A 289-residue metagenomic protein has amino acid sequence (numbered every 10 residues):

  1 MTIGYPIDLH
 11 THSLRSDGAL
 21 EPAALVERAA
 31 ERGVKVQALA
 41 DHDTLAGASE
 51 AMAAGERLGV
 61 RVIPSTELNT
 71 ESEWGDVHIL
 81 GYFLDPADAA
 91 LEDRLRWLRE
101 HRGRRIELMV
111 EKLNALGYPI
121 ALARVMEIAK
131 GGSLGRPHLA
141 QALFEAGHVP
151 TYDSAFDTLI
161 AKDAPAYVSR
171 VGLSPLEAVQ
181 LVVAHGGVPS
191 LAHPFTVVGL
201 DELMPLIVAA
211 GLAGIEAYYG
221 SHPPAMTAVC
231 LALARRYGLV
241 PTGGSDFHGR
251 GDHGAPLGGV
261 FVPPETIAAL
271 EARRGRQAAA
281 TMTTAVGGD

Functional and structural regions predicted by a protein language model:
M1-G75, T158-A161, L173, V179-D252: An N-terminally biased module of ancient metal coordination in phosphate/nucleic-acid-related enzymes
G4, A54-P205, F261, T266-G288: Extended substrate/RNA-proximal surfaces in nucleic-acid metabolism proteins
P241-V262, I267-G275: C-terminal alpha-helical cap/extension of soluble enzyme domains
